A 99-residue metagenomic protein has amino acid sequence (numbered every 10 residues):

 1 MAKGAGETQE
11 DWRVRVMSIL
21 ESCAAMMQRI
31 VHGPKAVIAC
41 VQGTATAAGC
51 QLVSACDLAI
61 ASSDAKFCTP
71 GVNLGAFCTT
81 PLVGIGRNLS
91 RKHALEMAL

Functional and structural regions predicted by a protein language model:
M1-A25, N73-L74: Glycine- (often His-adjacent) and acidic-residue-rich active-site loop that binds/positions the CoA thioester
Q28-L99: Crotonase-fold acyl-CoA enzyme core
